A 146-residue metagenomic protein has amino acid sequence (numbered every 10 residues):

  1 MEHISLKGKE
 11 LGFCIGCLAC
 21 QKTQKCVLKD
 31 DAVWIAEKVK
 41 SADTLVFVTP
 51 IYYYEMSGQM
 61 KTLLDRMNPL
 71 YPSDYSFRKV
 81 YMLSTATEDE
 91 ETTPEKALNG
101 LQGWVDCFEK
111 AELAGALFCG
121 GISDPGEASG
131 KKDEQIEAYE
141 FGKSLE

Functional and structural regions predicted by a protein language model:
M1-L70, A114, G126-E146: N-terminal beta1-alpha1-beta2 submodule of the flavodoxin-like/Rossmannoid cofactor-binding fold
G8, T87-E88, G121: Short, glycine/serine-rich, charged loops/turns that create anion-binding and catalytic segments at active sites
T49, F118-G121: Residues that line or immediately flank small-molecule/substrate-binding pockets and catalytic motifs
G58-Q59, Y71-A116: Short, glycine-/small-residue-rich phosphate/pyrophosphate-handling segment
T85, I122-A128: A short acidic, helix-capping loop that chelates divalent metal ions and anchors anionic groups
